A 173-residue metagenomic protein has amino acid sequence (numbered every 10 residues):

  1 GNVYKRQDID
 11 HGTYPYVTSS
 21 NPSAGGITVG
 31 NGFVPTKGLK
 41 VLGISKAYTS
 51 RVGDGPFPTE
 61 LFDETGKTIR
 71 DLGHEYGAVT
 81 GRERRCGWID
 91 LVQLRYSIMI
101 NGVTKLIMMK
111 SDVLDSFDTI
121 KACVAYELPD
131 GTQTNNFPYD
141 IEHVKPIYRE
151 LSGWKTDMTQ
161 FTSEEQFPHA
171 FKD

Functional and structural regions predicted by a protein language model:
V3-Y4: Short, small-residue-biased leader/transition segments that mark boundaries at the very start of proteins
Q7-D8, G30: Short beta-strand-to-turn element immediately C-terminal to the catalytic PLP-Schiff-base lysine in fold type I
I9-S23, N101-G102: A short alpha/beta connector and helix-capping loop motif
T13-V17, N31, R82-G87, E164-P168: Hydrophobic alpha-helical scaffolding
P22-S23, V92-Q93, D173: Short Gly/charged-rich anion-binding patches and loops
I27-E150, M158: A glycine- and small/hydrophobic-rich beta-loop-beta segment that serves as a flexible "lid/hinge" or phosphate-binding
Y148-D173: Extended hydrophobic packing segments that form well-structured cores
